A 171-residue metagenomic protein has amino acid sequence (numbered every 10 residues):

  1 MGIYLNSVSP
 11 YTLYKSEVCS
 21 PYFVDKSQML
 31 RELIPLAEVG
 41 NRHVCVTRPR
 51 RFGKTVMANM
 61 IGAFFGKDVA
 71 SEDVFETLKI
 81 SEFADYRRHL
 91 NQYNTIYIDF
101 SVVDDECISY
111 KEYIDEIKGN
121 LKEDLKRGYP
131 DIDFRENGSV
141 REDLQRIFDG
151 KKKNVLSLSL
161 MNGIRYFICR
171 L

Functional and structural regions predicted by a protein language model:
M1-L171: Phosphate-binding site recognition
